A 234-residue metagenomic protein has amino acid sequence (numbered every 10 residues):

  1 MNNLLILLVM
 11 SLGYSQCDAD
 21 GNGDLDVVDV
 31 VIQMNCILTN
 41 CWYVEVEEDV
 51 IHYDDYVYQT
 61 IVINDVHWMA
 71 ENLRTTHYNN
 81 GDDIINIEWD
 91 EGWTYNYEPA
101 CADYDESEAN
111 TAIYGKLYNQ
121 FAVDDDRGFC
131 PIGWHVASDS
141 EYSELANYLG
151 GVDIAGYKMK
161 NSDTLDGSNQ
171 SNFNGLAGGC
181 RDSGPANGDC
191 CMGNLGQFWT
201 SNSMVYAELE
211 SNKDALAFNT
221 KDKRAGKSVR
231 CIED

Functional and structural regions predicted by a protein language model:
N2-G13: Sec-dependent N-terminal signal peptides
I6, D29-I32, A122, E144: Hydrophobic side chains within alpha-helical segments
L12-G13, I32, F129: Alpha-helical transmembrane segments and their juxtamembrane interfaces
A19-Y43: Alpha-helical segments with a strong preference for the paired helices of cellulosomal dockerin domains
Y43-D234: Conserved positions within compact, well-structured domain cores
